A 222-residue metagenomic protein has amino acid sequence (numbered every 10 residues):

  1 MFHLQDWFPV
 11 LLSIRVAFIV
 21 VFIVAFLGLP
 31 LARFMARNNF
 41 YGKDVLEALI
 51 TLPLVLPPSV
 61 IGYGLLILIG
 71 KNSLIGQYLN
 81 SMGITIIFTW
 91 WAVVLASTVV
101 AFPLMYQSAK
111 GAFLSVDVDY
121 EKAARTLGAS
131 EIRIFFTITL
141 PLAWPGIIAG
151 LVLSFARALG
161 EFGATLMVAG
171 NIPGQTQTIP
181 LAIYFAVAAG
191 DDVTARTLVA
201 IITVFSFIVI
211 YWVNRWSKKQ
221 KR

Functional and structural regions predicted by a protein language model:
M1-I19, R37-K43, L79, A186-V193: Periplasmic/extracellular loop-to-transmembrane helix junction in inner-membrane transport proteins
M1-Q5, M167-F207, Y211: Interhelical loop and adjacent transmembrane-helix boundary motif in polytopic membrane transport permeases
L11-I19, P53, I132, F136-P145 (+3 more regions): Alpha-helical transmembrane segments of multi-pass membrane proteins
I19-I50, L65, A112-L114, V118-Y120 (+3 more regions): Transmembrane-helix boundary motif in ABC transporter permease subunits
F22, Y106-A109, F113, D117 (+1 more regions): Transmembrane alpha-helices
L56-I61: Transmembrane alpha-helices and adjacent helix-loop boundaries
G62-T98, V168-I172: Membrane-interfacial helix termini and adjacent extracytoplasmic/periplasmic loops of multi-pass transporters
P103, K110-T126, I138, D192-R222: C-terminal transmembrane helix and the adjacent membrane-cytosol boundary/short C-terminal tail of inner/organellar
